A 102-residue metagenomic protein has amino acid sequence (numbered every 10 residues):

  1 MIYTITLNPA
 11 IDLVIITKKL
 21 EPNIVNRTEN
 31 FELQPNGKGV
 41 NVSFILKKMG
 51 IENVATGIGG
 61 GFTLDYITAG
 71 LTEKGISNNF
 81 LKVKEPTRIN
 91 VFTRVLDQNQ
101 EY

Functional and structural regions predicted by a protein language model:
M1-T56, D65: Glycine-rich phosphate/adenosyl-contacting loop at the front of the ribokinase-like
K48-Y102: Conserved N-terminal subdomain of the carbohydrate kinase-like
